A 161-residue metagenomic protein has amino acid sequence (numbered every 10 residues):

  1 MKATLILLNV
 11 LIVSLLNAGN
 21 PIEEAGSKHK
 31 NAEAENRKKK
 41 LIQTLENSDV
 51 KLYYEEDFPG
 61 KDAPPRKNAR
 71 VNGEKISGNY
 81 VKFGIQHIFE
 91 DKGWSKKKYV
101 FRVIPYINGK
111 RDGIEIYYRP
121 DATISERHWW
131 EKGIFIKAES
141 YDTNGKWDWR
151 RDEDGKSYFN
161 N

Functional and structural regions predicted by a protein language model:
M1-P21: Classical Sec-dependent N-terminal signal peptides that target proteins to the secretory pathway
L15-N161: Glycine/tyrosine- and acidic-biased, solvent-exposed loop/turn segments at the edges of beta-strands
